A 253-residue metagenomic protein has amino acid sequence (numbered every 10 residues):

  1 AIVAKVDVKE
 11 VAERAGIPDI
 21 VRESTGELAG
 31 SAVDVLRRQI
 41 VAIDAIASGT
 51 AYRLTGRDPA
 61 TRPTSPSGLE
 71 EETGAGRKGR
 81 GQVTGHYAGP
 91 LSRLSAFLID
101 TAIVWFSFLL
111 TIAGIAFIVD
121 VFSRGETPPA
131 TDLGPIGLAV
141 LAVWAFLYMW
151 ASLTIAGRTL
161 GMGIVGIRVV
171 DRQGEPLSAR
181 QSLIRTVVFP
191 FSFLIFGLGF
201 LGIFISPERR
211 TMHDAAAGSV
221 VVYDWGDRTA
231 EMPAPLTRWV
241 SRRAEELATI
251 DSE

Functional and structural regions predicted by a protein language model:
A1-G79: Amphipathic, rod-like alpha-helical scaffolds used for oligomerization/assembly
D7-E10, G16, M162-R168, A217: Voltage-sensor-like transmembrane helices and their cytoplasmic interface
T25, E72-F193, Y223-E253: Short, small/hydrophobic-residue-rich motifs at membrane-helix boundaries and re-entrant hairpins of integral membrane
F122, L201-D227: Hydrophobic alpha-helical transmembrane segments and immediately flanking/interface helices in integral membrane
M149, L153-T154, R158, M162 (+4 more regions): Short helix-terminus and kink motifs of transmembrane alpha helices, predominantly at the cytoplasmic interface
F191-L201: Alpha-helical membrane-embedded segments
